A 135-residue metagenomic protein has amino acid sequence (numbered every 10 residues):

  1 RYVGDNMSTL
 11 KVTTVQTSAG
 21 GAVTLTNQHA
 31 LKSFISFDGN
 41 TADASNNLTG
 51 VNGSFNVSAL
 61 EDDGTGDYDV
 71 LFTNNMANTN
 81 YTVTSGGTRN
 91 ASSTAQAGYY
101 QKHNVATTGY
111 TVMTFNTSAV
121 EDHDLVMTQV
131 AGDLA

Functional and structural regions predicted by a protein language model:
R1-N6: Short, Lys/Arg-enriched N-terminal segments with co-localized hydrophobic residues within the first ~10-30 amino acids
S8-A77, N116-A135: Extracellular receptor-binding modules and their adjoining Ser/Thr/Gly/Asp/Asn-rich linkers
N75-T88: Short, surface-exposed, low-complexity cationic segments
G86-A135: Extracellular jelly-roll beta-sandwich "head" domains, especially the C-terminal globular C1q domain
